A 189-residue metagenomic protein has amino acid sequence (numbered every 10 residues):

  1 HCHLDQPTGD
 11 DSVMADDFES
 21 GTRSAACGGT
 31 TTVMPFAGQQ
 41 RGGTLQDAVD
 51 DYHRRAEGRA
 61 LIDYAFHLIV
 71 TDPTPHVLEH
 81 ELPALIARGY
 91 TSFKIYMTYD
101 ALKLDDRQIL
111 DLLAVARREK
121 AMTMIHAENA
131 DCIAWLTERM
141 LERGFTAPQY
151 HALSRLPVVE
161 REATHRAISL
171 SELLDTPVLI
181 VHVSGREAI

Functional and structural regions predicted by a protein language model:
H1, A25, G29, Y64 (+3 more regions): Divalent metal-coordination and catalytic microenvironments
H1-P7, T123-E128: Histidine-centered catalytic micro-motifs
C2, T30-P35, L61, A65 (+1 more regions): Gly-rich Lys/Arg/Thr-decorated short loops/hinges at beta-loop-alpha junctions or inter-strand turns that position
C2-D16, A37-Q39, A65-L78, M97-T98 (+1 more regions): Active-site mouth loops of central-metabolism enzymes
C2-R59: Metal-associated gating/positioning segment near the N- to mid-region
M14-T22, T74-L85, R166: Short, acidic/polar
L45-D63, H67, D111-I125: Alpha-helix-loop-beta-strand connector modules within alpha/beta enzyme cores
H80-I189: Histidine/acidic residue-rich metal-binding segments in metalloenzymes
